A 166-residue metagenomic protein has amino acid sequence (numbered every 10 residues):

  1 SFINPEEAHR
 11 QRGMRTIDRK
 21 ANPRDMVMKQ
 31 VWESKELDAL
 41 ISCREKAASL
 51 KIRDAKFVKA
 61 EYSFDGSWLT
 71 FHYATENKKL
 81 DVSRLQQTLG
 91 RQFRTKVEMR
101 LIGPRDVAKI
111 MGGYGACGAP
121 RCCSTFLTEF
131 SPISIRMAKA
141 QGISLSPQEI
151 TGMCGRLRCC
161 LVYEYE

Functional and structural regions predicted by a protein language model:
S1-A138, G142-S144: Acidic-enriched and Gly/Ser
S144-E166: Short Fe-S-cluster ligation motifs
